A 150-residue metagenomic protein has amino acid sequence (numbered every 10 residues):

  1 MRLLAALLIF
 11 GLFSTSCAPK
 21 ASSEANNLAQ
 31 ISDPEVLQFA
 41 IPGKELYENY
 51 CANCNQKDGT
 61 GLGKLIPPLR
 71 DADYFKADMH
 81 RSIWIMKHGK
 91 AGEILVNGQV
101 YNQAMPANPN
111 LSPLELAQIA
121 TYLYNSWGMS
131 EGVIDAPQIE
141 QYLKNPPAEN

Functional and structural regions predicted by a protein language model:
M1-A6: Positively charged n-region of N-terminal signal peptides that target proteins for export
F13-S16: C-terminal motif of bacterial Sec signal peptides marking the signal peptidase cleavage site
P19, E149-N150: Short, solvent-exposed mixed-charge patches
P19-L46, L65, Y142: Electrostatic cytochrome c docking/interface patches
V36-L62, F75-H88: Sequence/structural segment immediately N-terminal to covalent heme-attachment motifs in c-type and related
G63-R70, A91-P146: Axial heme c-ligation environment in periplasmic c-type cytochrome domains
